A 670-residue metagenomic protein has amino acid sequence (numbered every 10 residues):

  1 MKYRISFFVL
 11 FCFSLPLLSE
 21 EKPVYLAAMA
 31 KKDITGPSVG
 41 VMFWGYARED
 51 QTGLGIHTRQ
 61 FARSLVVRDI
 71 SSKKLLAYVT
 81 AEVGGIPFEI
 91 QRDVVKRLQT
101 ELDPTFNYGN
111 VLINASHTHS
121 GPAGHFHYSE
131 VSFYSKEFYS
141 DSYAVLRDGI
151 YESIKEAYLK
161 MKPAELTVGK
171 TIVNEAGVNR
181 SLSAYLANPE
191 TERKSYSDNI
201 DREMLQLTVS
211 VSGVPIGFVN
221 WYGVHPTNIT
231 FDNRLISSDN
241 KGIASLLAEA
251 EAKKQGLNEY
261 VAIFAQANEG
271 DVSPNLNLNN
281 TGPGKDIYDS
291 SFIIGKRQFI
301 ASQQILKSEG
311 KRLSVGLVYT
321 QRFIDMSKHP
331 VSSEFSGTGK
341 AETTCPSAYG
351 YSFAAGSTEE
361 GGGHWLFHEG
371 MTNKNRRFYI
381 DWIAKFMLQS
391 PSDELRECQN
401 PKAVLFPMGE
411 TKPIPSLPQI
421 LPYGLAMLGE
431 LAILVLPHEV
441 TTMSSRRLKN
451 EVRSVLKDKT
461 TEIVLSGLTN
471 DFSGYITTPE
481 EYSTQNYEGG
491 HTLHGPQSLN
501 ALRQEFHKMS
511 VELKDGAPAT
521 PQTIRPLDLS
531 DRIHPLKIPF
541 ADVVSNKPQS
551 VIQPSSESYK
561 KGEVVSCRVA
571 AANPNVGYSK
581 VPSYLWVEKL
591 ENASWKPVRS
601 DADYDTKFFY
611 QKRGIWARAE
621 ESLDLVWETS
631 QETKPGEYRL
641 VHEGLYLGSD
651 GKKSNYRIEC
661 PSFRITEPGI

Functional and structural regions predicted by a protein language model:
M1-S6: Bacterial N-terminal signal peptides that target proteins for export
S14-P16: N-terminal signal peptide c-region/cleavage motif recognized by signal peptidases
E20-I670: Non-catalytic substrate/cofactor recognition surfaces at enzyme active-site rims
